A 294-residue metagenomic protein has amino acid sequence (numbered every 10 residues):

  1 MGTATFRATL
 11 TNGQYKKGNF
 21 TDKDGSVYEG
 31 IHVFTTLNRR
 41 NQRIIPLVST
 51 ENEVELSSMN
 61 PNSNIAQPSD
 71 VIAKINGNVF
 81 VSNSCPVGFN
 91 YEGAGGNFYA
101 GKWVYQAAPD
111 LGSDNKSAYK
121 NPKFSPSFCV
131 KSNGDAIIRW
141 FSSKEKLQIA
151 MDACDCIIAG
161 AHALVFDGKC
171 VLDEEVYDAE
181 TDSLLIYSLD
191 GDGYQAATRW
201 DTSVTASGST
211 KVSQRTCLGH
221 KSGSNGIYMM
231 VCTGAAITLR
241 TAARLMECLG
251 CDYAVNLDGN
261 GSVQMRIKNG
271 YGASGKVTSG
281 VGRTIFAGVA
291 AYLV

Functional and structural regions predicted by a protein language model:
M1-R139: Zymogen propeptides
V27, P122, I158, V212-Q214 (+1 more regions): Residues that act as N-cap/strand-start positions at coil-to-secondary-structure junctions
L37-R39, C129-A136, F166-D167, H220-N225 (+2 more regions): Short acidic-glycine loop/turn motifs at beta-strand connectors
V48-E55, F141-Q148, V231-A236: Short, solvent-exposed aromatic-acidic interface loops
L56-S58, L147-C154, S183-L185, I237-R244: A short, polar/proline- and glycine-enriched secondary-structure boundary/capping micro-motif
S84-D114, S203-L257, S262-V294: Conserved, well-ordered active-site substructure
K120-G160, V165: Contiguous hydrophobic, core-forming segments of folded domains
Q148-M230: Flexible, glycine-rich surface segments
